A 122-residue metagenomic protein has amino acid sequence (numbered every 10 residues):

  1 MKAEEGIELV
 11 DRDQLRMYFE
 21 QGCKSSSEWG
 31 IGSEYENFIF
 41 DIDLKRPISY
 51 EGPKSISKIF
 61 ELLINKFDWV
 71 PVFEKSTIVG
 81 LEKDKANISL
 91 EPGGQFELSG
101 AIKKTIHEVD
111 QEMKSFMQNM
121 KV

Functional and structural regions predicted by a protein language model:
M1-V122: Terminal catalytic/cofactor-binding subdomain
